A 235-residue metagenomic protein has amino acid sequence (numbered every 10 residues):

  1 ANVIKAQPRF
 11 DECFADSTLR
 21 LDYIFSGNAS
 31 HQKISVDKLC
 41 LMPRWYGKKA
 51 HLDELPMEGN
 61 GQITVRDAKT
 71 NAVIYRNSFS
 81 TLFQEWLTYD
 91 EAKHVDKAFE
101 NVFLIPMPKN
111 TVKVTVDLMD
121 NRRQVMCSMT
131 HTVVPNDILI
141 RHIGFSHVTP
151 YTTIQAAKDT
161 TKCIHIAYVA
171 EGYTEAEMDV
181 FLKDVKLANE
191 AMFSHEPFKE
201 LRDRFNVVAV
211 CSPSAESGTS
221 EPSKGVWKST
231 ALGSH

Functional and structural regions predicted by a protein language model:
A1-R9: Bacterial Sec-dependent N-terminal signal peptides
D11-N28, H147-A157: Short, amphipathic alpha-helical segments
A15-R141: Beta-strand-enriched, solvent-exposed domains that form extended recognition/catalytic surfaces
F79, R204-F205: Sparse recognition of residues in long alpha-helices and their boundaries
I138-D203, A209-H235: Fold-level signature of zinc-dependent metallopeptidase catalytic domains
